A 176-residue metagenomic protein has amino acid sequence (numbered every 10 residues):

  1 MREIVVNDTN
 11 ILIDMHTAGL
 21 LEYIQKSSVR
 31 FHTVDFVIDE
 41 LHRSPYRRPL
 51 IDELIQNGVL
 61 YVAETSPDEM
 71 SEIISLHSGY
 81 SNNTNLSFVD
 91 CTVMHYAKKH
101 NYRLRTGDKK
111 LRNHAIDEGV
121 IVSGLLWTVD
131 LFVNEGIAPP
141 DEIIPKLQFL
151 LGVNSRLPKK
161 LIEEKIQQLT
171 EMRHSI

Functional and structural regions predicted by a protein language model:
E3-Y102, K109, V120, P145 (+1 more regions): Active-site-proximal, substrate-binding regions of enzyme catalytic domains and RNA-binding/basic surfaces
R112-I176: Acidic, PIN/NYN-like endoribonuclease modules and their adjacent C-terminal/linker elements
